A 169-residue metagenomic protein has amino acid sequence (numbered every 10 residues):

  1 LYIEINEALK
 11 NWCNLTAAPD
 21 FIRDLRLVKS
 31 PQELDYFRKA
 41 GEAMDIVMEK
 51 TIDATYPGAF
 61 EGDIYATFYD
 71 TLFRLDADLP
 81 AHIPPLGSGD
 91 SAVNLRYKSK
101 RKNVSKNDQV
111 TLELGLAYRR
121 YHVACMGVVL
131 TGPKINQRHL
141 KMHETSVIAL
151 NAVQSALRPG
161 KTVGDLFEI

Functional and structural regions predicted by a protein language model:
L1-I169: Active-site neighborhoods and metal-handling regions in enzymes and metal-associated proteins
